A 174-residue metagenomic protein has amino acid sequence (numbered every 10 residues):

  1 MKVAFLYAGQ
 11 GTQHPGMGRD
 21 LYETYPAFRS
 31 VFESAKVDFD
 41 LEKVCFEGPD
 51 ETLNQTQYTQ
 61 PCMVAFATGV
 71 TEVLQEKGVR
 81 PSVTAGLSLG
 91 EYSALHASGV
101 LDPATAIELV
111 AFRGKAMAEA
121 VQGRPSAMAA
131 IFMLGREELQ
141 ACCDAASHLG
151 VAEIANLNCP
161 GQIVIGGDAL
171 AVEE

Functional and structural regions predicted by a protein language model:
M1, F5-L6, R19, E47 (+7 more regions): Generic preference for well-ordered secondary structure
M1-A85, I165: Helix-rich "cap/lid" substructures immediately adjacent to catalytic or cofactor-binding pockets
Q10-T12, V37-F39, S98-E174: Alpha/beta catalytic cores of group-transfer enzymes, especially the acyltransferase/condensing modules of polyketide
M17, T56, L95, M128 (+1 more regions): Generic anion/oxyanion-binding catalytic loop in active/binding sites
E23, E33, E42, E47 (+9 more regions): Glutamate identity and glutamate-enriched acidic tracts
Q60-A130: Gly/Ser-rich oxyanion-binding loop with an adjacent helix/lid that shapes the negatively charged ligand pocket
